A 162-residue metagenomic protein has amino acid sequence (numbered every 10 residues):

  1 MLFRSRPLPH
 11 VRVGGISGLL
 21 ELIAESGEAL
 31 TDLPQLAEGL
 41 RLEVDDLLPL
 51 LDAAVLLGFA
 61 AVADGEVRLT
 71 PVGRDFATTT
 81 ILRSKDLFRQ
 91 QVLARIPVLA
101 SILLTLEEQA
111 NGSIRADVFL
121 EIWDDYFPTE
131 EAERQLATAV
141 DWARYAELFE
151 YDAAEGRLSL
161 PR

Functional and structural regions predicted by a protein language model:
M1-L2: Short, small-residue-biased leader/transition segments that mark boundaries at the very start of proteins
S5, P9-L20, R95-L103, A116 (+1 more regions): Short, leucine-enriched amphipathic alpha-helices that occur as contiguous helical runs
P7, V72-E108, R162: Short, amphipathic alpha-helical interaction segments positioned at domain boundaries
L8-D46: Long, hydrophobic N-terminal alpha-helical segment
G27-G39, E108-P128: Short acidic, hydrophobic short linear motifs in intrinsically disordered regions
L40-L56, V62, P128-A146: Short amphipathic alpha-helical interaction segments
V62, L69, Y151: Short beta-strand "wing" residues that participate in macromolecule-binding interfaces
E66-P71, G156-P161: Minor-groove-contacting beta-hairpin "wing" of winged helix-turn-helix DNA-binding domains
